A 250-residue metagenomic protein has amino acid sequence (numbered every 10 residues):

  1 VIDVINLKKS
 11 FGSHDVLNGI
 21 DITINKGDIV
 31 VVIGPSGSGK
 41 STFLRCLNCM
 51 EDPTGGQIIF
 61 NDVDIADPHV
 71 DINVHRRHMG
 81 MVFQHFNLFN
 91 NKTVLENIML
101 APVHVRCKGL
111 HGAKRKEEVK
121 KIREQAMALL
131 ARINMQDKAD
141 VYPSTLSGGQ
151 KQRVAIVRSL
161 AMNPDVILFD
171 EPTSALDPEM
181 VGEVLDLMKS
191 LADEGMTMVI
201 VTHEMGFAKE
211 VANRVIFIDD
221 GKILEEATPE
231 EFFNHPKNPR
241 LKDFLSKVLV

Functional and structural regions predicted by a protein language model:
V1-P229: ABC family nucleotide-binding domain
D219, L224-E226, E230-V250: C-terminal boundary and immediately downstream tail of ABC-type ATPase nucleotide-binding domains
